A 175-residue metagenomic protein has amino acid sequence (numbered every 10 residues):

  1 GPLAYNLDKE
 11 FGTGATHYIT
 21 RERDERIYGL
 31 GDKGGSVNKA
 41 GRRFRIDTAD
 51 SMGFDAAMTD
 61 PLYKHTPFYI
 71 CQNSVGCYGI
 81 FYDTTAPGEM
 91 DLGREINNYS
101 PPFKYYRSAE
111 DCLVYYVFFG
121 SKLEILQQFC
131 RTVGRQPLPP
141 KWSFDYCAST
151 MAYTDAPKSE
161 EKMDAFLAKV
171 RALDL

Functional and structural regions predicted by a protein language model:
G1-S143, C147-T154, S159-E161, L167-A172: Catalytic and substrate-binding clefts that recognize carbohydrates or anionic sugar/phosphate headgroups
